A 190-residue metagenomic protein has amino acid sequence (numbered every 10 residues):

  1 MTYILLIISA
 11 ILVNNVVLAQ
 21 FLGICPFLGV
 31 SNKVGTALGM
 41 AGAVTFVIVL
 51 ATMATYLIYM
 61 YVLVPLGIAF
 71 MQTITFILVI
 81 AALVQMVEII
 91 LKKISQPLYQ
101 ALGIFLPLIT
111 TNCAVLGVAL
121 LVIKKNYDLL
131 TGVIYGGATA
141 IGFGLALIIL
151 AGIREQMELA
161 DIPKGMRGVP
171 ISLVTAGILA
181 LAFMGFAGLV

Functional and structural regions predicted by a protein language model:
M1-L5, L57-M71, L120-T131, A187-V190: Helix-coil boundary and interhelical linker segments in multi-pass alpha-helical membrane proteins
Y3-L18, L66-A82, V133-A146: Structural signature of hydrophobic alpha-helical transmembrane segments
L5, Y127-V190: C-terminal transmembrane helix-loop-helix hairpin of multi-pass membrane proteins
L6, V13, V44, V49 (+5 more regions): Hydrophobic core segments of alpha-helical transmembrane domains in multi-pass membrane transport and ion-translocation
F21-G29, E88-I94, I104-L106, C113-N126: Generic transmembrane alpha-helix signature in multi-pass membrane proteins, especially transporters/channels
L22-T36, V84-L98, L150-D161: C-terminal ends of transmembrane helices
G35-F46, F70-F76, L98-T110, P163-I171: Cytoplasmic-side transmembrane-helix entry/capping segments in multi-pass membrane proteins
M60-G103: Ordered, amphipathic secondary-structure segments that act as subunit-interaction surfaces in large macromolecular
